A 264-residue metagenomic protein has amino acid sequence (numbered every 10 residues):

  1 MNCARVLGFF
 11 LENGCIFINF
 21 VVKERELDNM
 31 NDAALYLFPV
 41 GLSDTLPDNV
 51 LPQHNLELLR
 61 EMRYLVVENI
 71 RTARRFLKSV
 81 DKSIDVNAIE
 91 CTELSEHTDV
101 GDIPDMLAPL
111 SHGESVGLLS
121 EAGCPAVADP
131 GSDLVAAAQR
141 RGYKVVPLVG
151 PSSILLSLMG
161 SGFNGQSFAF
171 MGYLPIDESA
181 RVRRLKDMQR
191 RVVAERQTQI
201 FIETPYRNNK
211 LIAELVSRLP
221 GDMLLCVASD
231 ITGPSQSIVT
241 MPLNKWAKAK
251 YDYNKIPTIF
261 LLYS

Functional and structural regions predicted by a protein language model:
N19, L27-L94: Glycine-rich, flexible N-terminal cofactor/catalytic loop recognition
M30-Y36, E114-S115, A194-S264: A contiguous loop/helix-start segment that scaffolds small-molecule binding in enzyme catalytic cores
Y36, D133-R191: Class I SAM-dependent methyltransferase SAM-binding "motif I" and its flanking Rossmann-like core
L42-D44, E121-P125, P205-Y206: Short glycine-rich anion-binding loops that position phosphate/pyrophosphate groups of nucleotides and phosphorylated
L59-L65, G142-V146, T198-Q199: Short active-site oxyanion
E93-T98, L174: Conserved helicase motor
P104-A137: Glycine/small-residue-rich loop that forms an oxyanion/phosphate-binding "nest" at active or ligand-binding sites
